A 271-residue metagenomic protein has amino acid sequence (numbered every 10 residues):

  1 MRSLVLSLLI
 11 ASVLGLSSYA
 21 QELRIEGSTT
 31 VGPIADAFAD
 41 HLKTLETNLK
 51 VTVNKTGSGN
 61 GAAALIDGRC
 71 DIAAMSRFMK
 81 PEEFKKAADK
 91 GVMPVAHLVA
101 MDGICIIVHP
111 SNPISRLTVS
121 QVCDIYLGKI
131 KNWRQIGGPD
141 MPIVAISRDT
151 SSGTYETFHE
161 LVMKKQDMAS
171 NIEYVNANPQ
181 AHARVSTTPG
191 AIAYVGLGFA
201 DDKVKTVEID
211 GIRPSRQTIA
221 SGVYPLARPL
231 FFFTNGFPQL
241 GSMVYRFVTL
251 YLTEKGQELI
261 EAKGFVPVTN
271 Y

Functional and structural regions predicted by a protein language model:
V5-G15: Bacterial N-terminal signal peptides
Y19-Y271: Exported/periplasmic ABC-transporter solute-binding proteins
